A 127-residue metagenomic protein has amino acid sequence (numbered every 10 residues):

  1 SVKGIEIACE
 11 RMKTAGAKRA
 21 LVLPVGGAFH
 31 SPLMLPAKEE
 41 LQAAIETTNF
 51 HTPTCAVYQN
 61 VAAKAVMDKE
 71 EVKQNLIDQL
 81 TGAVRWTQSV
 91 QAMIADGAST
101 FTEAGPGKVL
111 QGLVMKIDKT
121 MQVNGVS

Functional and structural regions predicted by a protein language model:
S1-S127: Acyl-group transfer acyltransferase/transacylase scaffold of fatty acid/polyketide systems
